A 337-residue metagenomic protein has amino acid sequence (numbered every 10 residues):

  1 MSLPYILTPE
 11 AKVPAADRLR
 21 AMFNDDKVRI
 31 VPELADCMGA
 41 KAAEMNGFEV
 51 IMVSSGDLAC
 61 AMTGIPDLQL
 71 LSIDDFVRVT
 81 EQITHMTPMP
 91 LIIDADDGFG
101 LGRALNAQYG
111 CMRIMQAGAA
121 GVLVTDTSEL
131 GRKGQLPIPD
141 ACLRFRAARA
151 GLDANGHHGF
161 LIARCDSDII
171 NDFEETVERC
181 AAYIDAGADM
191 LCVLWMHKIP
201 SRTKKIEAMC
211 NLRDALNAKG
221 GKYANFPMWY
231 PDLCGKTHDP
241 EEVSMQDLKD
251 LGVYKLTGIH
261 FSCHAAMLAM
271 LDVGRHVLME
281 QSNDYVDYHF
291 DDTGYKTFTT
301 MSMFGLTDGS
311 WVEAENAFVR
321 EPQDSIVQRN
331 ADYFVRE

Functional and structural regions predicted by a protein language model:
S2-V13, L19, F261-E337: Extended, intrinsically disordered, low-complexity segments
S2-Y230, D239-Y254, Q323-D324, R329-R336: Alpha/beta enzyme core
A95, G258-C263: Short acidic/histidine-rich active-site segments
L233: Cofactor-binding loop segments of dinucleotide-utilizing enzymes, especially the Rossmann-like FAD- and NAD(P)+-binding
